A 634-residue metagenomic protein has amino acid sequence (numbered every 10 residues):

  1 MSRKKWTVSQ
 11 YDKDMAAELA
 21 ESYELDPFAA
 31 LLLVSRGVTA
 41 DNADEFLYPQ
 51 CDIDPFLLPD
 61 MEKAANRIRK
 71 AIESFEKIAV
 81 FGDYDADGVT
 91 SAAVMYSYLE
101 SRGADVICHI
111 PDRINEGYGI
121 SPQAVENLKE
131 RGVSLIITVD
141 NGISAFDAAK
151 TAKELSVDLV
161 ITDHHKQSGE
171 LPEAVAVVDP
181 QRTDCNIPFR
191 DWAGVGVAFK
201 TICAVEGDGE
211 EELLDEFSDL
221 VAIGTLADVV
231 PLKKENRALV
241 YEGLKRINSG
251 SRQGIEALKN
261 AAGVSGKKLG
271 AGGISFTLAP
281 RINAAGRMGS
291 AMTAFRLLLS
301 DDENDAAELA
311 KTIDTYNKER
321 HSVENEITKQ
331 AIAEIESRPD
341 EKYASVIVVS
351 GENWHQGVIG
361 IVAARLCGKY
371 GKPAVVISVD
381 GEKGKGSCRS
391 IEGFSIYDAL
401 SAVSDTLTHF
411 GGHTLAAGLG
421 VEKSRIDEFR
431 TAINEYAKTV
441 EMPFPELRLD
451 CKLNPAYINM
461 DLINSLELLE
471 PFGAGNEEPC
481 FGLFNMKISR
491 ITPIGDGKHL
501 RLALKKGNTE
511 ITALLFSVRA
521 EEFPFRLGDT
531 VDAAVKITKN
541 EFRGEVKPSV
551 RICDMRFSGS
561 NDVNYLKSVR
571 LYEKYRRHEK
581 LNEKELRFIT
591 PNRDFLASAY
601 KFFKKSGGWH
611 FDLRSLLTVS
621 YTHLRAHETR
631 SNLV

Functional and structural regions predicted by a protein language model:
S2-R3, S9-L135, E154-S156, E206-E428 (+1 more regions): Hydrophobic helix-and-loop "lid/oligomerization" segment in the mid-to-C-terminal part of catalytic domains
Y84-G88, N141, H164-H165, P180 (+3 more regions): Generic detector of well-ordered alpha-helical packing
T90, D147-A149, L171, I359 (+1 more regions): Short glycine-/acidic-enriched loop or helix-start segments at secondary-structure transitions that form or flank
V94, P172-L226: Short alpha-helices
M95, E100, R237-A333, V346 (+3 more regions): Acidic, two-metal ion nucleic-acid-processing modules in DNA metabolism proteins
I110-I161, K166-R190: Hydrophobic, small-residue-rich alpha-helical packing segments that form membrane-like cores
G196, G360, A364, A533: Short alpha-helical basic/polar micro-motif
